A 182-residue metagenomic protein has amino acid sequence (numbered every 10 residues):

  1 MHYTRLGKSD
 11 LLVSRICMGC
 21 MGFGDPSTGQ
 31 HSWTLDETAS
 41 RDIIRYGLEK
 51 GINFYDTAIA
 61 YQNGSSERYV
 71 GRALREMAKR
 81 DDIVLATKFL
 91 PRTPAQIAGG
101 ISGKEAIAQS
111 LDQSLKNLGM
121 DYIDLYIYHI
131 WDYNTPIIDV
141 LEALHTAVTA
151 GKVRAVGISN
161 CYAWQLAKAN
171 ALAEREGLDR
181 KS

Functional and structural regions predicted by a protein language model:
M1-I83: N-terminal binding-site loop/beta-alpha segment at the start of enzyme catalytic domains that lines or forms
V13-C17, N53-F54, D82-A86, Y122-L125 (+2 more regions): Structural preference for beta-strand elements that scaffold enzyme active sites
C20, T57-I59, T87-F89, I127-I130 (+1 more regions): A cross-domain feature marking catalytic cores of carbohydrate-active enzymes and several ubiquitous metabolic/repair
G22-D25, F89-P94: Conserved radical SAM core fold
S27, P94-K181: Glycine/proline-rich, positively charged, aromatic-decorated active-site loop/lid region on the catalytic face
G64, R68, R92, A108-Q109: A generic alpha-helix surface/boundary motif
